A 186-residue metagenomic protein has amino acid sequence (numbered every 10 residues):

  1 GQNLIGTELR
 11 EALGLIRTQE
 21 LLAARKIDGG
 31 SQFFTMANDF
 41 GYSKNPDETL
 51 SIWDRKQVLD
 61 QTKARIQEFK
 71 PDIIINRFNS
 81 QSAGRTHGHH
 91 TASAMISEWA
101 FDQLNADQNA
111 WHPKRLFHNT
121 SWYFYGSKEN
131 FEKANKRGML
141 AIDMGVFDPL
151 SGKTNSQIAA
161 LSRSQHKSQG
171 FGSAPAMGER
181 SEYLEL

Functional and structural regions predicted by a protein language model:
G1-E68, E98-W99: Active-site rim/loop-helix segments in enzyme catalytic domains that contact anionic ligands
E48, R55-L186: Metal-dependent de-N-acetylase/amidase catalytic core
